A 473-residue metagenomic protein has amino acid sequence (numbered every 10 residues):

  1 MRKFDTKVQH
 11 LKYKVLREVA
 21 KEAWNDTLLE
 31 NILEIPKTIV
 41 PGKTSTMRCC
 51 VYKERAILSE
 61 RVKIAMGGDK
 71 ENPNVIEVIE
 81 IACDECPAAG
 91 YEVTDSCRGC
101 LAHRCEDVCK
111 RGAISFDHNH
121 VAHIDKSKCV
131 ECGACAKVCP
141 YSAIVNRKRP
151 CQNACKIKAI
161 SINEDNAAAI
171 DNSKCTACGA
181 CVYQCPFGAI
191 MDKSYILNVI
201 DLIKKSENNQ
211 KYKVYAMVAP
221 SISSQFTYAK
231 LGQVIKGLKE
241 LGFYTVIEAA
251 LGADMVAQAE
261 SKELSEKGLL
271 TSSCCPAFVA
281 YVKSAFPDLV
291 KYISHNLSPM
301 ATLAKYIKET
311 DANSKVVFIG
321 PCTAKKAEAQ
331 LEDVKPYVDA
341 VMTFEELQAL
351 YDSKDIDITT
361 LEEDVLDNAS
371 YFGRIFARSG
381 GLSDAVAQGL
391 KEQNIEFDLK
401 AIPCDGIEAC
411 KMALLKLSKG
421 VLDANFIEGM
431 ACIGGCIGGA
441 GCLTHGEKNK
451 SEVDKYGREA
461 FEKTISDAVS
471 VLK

Functional and structural regions predicted by a protein language model:
M1-G67, D192-K473: Iron-sulfur-associated redox domains of electron-transfer enzymes in respiratory and anaerobic energy metabolism
G67-N74, C105-E106, F116: Small-residue-rich
K70-T94, R111-G112: N-terminal [4Fe-4S]-dependent radical SAM core
D84-E92, S115-H123, I162, A180 (+3 more regions): Gly-rich Lys/Arg/Thr-decorated short loops/hinges at beta-loop-alpha junctions or inter-strand turns that position
A102-K126, A134-D171, T176, A180-I196: Iron-sulfur cluster-binding cysteine motifs and their immediate structural context in ferredoxin-like electron-transfer
